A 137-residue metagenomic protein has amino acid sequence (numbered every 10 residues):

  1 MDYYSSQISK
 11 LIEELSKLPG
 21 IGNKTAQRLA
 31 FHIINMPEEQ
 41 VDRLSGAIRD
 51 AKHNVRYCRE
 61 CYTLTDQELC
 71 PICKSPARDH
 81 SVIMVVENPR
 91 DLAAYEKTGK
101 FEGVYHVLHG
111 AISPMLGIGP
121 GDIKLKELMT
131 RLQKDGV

Functional and structural regions predicted by a protein language model:
D2-S9, K17, A30-I83, N88-L92: Cys/His-rich Zn2+-binding cysteine-cluster or related metal-binding knuckle/ribbon modules and their
I12: Basic, Lys/Arg-rich alpha-helical nucleic-acid-recognition elements, primarily the DNA-binding modules of transcription
L15-K17, Y105: Short, flexible coil/turn micro-motifs enriched in small/turn-prone residues
A26, S75-V137: Extended interfacial segments that mediate partner engagement and assembly in macromolecular machines
